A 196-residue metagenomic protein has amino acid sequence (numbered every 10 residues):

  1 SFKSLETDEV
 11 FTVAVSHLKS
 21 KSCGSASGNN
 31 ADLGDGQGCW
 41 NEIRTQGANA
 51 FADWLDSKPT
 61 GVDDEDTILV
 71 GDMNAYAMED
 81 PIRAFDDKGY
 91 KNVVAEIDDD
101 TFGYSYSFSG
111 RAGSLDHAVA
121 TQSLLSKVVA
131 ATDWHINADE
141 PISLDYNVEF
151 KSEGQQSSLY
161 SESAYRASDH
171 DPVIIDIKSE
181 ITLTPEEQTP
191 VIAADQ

Functional and structural regions predicted by a protein language model:
S1-E6, T45, A52-I68, M73-T182: Metal-dependent phosphoester-hydrolase catalytic domains
S1-G34: Beta-strand-turn-beta hairpins that frame and shape the catalytic cleft of phosphate-ester-processing enzymes
L33-Q37, T101-G103: Short, flexible active-site loops
Q37-N41, F108: Short, surface-exposed loop/turn motifs that are enriched in glycine and acidic residues and include a nearby proline
W40-A48: Phosphate/oxyanion-binding active-site loops and adjacent basic polyanion-contact surfaces
D171, Q188-T189: Low-complexity, intrinsically disordered short peptide segments enriched in small/polar/basic residues
T189-Q196: Short, solvent-exposed loop/linker segments at the N-terminal edge of repeated beta-sheet extracellular domains
